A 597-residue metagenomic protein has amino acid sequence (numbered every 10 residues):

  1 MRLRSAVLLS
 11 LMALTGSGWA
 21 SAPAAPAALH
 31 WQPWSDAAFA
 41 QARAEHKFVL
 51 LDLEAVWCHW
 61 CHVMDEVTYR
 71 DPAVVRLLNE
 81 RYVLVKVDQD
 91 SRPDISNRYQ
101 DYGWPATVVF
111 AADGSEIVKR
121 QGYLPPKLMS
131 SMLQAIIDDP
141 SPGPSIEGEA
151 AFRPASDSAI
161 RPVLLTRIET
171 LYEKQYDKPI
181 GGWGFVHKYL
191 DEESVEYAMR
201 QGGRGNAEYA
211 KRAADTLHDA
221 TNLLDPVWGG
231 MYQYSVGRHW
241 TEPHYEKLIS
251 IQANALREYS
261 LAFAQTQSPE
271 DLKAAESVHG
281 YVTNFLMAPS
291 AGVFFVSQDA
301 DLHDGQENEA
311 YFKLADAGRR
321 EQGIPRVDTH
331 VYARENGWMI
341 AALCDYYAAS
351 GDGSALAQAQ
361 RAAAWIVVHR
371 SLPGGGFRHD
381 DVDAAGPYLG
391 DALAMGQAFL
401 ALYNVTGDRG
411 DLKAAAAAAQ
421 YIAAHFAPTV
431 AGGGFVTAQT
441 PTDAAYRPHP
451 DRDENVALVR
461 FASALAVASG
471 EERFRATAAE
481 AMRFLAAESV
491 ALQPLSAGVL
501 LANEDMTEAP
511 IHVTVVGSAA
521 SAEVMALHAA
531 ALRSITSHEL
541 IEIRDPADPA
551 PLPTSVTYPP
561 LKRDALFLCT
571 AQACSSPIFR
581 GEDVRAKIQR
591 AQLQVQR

Functional and structural regions predicted by a protein language model:
A6-S17: Bacterial N-terminal signal peptides
A20-S21, G103, I137-R597: Glycan-recognition and catalytic cores of secretory/periplasmic carbohydrate-active enzymes
S21-A40, L164-T166: N-terminal "domain-start" segment that seeds a small globular fold
A27, W57-A106, F110, A300-L302 (+3 more regions): Conserved segment of the thioredoxin-like fold in thiol-based oxidoreductases
P33-R70, V74, N503, I511-V524: Local sequence-structure signature of Cys/Sec-based thiol-disulfide redox active-site neighborhoods
S35-R43, V67-V118, L128-I136, A547-K562: Thioredoxin-like thiol-disulfide oxidoreductase module
C58, F110-V118, T570-C574: Short, glycine-anchored, charge-dense loop/turn motifs used at functional sites
P125-M129, V584: Hydrophobic face residues on amphipathic alpha-helices
